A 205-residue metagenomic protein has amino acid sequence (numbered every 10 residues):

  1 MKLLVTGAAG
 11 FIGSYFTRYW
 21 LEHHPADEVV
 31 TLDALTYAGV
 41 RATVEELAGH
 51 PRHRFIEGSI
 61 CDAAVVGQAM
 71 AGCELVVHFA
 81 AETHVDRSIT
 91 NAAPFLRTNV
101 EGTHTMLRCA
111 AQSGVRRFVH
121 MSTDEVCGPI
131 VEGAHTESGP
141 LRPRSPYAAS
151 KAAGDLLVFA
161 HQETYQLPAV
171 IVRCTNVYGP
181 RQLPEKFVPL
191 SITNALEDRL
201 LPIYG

Functional and structural regions predicted by a protein language model:
M1-V177: N-terminal Rossmann-like NAD(P)+-binding domain of SDR-like oxidoreductases, especially those catalyzing
L47, G133, P184-I192: A glycine/serine/threonine-rich, flexible loop-to-helix segment that serves as the NAD(P) cofactor-binding "lid"
G49-H50, Y165-P168, I192-I203: A short C-terminal helix-loop "cap" of Rossmann-like NAD(P)-dependent dehydrogenase/epimerase domains
A152, V177-L190, E197-R199, I203-G205: Glycine/proline-rich active-site loop of Rossmann-fold NAD(P)-dependent oxidoreductases
